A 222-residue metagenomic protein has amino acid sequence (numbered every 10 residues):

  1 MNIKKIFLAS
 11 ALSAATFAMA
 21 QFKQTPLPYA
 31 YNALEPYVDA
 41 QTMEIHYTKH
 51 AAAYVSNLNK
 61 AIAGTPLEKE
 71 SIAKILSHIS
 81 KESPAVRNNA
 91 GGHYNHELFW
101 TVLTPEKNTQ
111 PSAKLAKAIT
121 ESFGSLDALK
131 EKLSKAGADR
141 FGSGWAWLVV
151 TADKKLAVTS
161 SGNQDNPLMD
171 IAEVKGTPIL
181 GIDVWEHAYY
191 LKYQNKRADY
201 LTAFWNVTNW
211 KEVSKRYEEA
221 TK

Functional and structural regions predicted by a protein language model:
M1-S10: Bacterial N-terminal signal peptides that target proteins for export
A15-T16: N-terminal signal peptide c-region/cleavage motif recognized by signal peptidases
A20-K222: Feature for soluble, non-membrane regions of globular proteins
